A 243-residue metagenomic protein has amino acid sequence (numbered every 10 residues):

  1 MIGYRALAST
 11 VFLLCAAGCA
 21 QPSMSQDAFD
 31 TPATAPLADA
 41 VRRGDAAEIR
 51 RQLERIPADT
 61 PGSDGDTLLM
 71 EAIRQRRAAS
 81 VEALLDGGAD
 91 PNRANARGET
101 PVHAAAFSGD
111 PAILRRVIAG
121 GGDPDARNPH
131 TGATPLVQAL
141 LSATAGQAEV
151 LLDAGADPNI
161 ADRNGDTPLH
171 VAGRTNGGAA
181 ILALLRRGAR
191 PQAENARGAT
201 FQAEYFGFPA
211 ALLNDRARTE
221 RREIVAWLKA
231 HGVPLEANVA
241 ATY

Functional and structural regions predicted by a protein language model:
M1-A8: Bacterial N-terminal signal peptides that target proteins for export
A20-P36, A154, R187-Q192, A196-A199 (+1 more regions): Ankyrin-repeat-protein effector appendages
M24-E71: N-terminal segments that cap or nucleate solenoid repeat domains
A33, G65, G98, T131-G132 (+2 more regions): Start-of-repeat signature of ankyrin repeats
D39-G44, E71-R77, A104-D110, Q138-T144 (+2 more regions): Ankyrin repeat A-helix N-terminal signature
D45-L53, R77-L85, D110-I118, T144-L152 (+2 more regions): Ankyrin repeat structural motif
A58-D59, P91, P124, P158 (+2 more regions): Ankyrin-repeat inter-repeat connecting loop/turn
G62, N95, N128-P129, D162 (+1 more regions): Ankyrin repeat boundary/linker residues
